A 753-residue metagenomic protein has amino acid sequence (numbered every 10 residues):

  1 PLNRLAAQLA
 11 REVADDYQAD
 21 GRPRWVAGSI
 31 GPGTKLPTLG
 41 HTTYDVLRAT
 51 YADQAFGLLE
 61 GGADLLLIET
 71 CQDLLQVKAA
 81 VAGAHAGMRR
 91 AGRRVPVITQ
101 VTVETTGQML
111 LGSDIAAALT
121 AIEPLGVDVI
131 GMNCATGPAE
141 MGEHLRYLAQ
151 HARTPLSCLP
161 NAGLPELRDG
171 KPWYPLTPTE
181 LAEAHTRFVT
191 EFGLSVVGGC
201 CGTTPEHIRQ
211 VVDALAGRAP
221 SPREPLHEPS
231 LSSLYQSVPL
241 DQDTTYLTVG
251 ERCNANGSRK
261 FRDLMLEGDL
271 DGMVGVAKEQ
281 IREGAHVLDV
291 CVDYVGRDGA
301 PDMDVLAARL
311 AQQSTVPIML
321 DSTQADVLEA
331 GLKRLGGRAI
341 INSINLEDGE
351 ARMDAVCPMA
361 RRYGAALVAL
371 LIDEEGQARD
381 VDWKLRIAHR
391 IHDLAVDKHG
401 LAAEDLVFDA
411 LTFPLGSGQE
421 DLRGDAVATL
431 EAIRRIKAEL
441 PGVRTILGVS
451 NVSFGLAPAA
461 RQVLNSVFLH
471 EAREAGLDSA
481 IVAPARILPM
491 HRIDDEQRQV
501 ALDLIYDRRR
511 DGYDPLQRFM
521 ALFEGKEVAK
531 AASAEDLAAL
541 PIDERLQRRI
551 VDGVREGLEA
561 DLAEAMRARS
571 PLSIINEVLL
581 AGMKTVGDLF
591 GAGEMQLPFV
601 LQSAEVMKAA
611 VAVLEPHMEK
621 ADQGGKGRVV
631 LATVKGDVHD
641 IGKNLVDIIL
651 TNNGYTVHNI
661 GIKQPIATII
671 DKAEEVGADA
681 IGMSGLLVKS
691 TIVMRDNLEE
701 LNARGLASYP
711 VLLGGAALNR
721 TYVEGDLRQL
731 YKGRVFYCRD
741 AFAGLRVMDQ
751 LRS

Functional and structural regions predicted by a protein language model:
P1-S753: Domain-level signal for soluble alpha/beta catalytic cores
